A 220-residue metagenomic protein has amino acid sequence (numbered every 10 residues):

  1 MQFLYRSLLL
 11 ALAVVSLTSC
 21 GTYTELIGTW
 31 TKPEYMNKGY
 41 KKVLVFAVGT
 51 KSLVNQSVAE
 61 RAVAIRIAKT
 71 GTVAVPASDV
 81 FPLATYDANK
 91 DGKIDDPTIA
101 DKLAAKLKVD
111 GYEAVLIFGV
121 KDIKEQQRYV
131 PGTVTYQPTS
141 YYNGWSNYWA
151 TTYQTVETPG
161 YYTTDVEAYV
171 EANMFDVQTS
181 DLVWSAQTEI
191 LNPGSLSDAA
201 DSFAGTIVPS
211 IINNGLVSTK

Functional and structural regions predicted by a protein language model:
M1-L8: Bacterial N-terminal signal peptides that target proteins for export
S16-S19: C-terminal motif of bacterial Sec signal peptides marking the signal peptidase cleavage site
G21-K41, T50, Y129, S146-K220: C-terminal/domain-edge helix-coil "capping" segments
K42, T50-E125: N-terminal segment of the mature soluble domain
D95-M174: Surface-exposed short loop/turn segments
